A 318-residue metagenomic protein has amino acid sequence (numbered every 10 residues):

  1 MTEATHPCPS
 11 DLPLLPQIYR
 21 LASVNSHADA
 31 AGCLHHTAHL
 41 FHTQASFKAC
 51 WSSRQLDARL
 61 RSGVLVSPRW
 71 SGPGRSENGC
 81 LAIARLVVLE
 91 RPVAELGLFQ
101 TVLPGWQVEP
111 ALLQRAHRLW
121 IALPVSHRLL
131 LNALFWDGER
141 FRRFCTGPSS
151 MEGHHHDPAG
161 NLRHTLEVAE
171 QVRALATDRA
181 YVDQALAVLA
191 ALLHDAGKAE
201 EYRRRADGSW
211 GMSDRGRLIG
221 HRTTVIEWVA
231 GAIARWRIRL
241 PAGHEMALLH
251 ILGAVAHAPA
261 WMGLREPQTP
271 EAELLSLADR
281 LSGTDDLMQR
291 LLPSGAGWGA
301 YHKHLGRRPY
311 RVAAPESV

Functional and structural regions predicted by a protein language model:
M1-L15: Short boundary/loop segments of OB/S1/cold-shock single-stranded nucleic-acid-binding domains
D11-A30: Structural detector for short beta-strands of small beta-barrel domains
L12, S53-R69: Short nucleic-acid-contacting surface segments enriched for D/E, G, S/T with interspersed K/R
H27-H39: Short aromatic-glycine-enriched beta-strand elements
T37-R59: Beta-strand/loop nucleic-acid-binding surfaces
G72-L103: OB-fold/S1-family single-stranded nucleic acid-binding modules
R91-G216: Acidic/His-rich, divalent-metal-binding segments that scaffold phosphate/diphosphate chemistry
A174-S294: Divalent metal-dependent catalytic cores for phosphoryl transfer on phosphate-bearing substrates
